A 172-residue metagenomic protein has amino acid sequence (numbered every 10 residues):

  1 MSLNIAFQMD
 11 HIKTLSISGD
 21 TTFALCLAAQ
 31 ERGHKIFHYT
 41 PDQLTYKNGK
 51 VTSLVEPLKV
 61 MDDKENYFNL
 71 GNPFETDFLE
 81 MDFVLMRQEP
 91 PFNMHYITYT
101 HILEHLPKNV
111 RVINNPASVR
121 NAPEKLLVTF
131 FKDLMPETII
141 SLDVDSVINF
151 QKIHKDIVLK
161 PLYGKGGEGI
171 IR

Functional and structural regions predicted by a protein language model:
S2-E31, I36-Q88, N93-R172: Active-site nucleotide/adenylate-binding loops and adjacent lid/helix of ATP-dependent enzymes
